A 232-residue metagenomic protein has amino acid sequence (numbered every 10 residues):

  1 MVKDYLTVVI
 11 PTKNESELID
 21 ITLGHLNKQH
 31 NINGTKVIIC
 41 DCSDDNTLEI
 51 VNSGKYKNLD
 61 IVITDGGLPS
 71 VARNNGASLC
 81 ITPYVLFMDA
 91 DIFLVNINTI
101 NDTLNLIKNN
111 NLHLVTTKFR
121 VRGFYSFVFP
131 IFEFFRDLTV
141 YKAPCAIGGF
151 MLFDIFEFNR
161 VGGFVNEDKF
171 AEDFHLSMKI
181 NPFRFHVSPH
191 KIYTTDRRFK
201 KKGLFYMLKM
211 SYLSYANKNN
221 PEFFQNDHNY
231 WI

Functional and structural regions predicted by a protein language model:
N14-K28: Short, well-formed alpha-helical segments that are part of the catalytic scaffolds of diverse glycosyltransferases
E17-D20, D45-S53: Acidic helix N-cap motif at the loop->helix transition within catalytic regions of sugar-transfer enzymes
G34-S43, V62-D65: Short beta-strand/loop segment that forms part of the nucleotide-sugar
C40-E49, I92-F93: A conserved acidic beta->alpha catalytic loop
T64-C80: Glycine-rich, basic loop-to-helix element that forms the pyrophosphate-binding segment of sugar-nucleotide handling
V85: Short aromatic/hydrophobic "clamp" motif used to bind/position activated sugar donors
I97-F127: Conserved donor NDP-sugar-binding/catalytic core segment of glycosyltransferases
E157-G162, E167-H186, K191: A short, conserved alpha-helix in the catalytic core of glycosyltransferases
